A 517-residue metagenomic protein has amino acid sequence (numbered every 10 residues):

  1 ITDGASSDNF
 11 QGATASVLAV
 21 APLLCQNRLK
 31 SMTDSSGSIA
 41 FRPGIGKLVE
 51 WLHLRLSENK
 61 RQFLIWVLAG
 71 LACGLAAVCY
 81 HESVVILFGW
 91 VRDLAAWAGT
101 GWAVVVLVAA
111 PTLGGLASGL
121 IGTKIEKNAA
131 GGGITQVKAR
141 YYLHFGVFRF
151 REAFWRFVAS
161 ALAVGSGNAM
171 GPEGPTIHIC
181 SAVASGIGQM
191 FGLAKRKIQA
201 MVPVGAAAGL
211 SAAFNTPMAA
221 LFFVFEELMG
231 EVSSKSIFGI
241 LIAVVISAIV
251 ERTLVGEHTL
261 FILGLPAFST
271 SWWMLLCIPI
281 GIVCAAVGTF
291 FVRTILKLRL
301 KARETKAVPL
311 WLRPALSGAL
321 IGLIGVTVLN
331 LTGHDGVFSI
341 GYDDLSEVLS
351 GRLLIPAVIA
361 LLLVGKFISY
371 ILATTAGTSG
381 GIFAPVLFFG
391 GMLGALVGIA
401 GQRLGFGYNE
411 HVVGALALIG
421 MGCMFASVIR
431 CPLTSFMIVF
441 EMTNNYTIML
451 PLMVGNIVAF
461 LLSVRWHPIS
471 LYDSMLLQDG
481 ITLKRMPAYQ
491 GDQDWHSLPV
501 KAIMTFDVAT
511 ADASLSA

Functional and structural regions predicted by a protein language model:
D3, S7-F10, S16-V17, P22-S497 (+1 more regions): Alpha-helical transmembrane segments and immediately membrane-proximal extracytoplasmic
